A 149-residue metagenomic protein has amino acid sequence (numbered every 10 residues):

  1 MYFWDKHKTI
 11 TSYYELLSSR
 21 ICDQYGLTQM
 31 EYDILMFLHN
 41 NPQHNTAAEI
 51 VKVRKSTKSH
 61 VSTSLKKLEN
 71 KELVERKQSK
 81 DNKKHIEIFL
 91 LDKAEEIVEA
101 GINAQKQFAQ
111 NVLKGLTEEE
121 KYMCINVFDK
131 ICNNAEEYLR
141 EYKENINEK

Functional and structural regions predicted by a protein language model:
M1-Y25, K71-L73: N-terminal leader segment of winged-helix/HTH proteins
H7, L35-L38, F128: Hydrophobic structural patches
Y14, S18, V98-G101, Q105 (+2 more regions): Hydrophobic recognition helices of helix-based DNA-binding modules
L16-H60: N-terminal helix-turn-helix DNA-binding core of bacterial DNA-binding proteins
Y25-T28, H60-T63, K67, T117 (+1 more regions): Short glycine/proline-centered loop/turn elements that form peptide/ligand docking sites
K66-N126: Charged, amphipathic alpha-helical coiled-coil/dimerization segments
E119-K149: C-terminal regulatory/oligomerization modules of transcriptional regulators
